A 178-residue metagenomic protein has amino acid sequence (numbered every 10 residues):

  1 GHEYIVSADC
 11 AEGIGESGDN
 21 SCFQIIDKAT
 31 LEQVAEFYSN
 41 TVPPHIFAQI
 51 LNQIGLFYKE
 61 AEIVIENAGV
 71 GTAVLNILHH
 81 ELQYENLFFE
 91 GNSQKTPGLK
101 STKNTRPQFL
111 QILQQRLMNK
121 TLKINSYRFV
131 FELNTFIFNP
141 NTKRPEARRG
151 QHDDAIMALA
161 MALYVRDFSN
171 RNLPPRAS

Functional and structural regions predicted by a protein language model:
G1-N92, P97-K103, P107, Q111 (+2 more regions): RNase H-like, metal-dependent nuclease domains and their acidic two-metal-ion catalytic environment used
